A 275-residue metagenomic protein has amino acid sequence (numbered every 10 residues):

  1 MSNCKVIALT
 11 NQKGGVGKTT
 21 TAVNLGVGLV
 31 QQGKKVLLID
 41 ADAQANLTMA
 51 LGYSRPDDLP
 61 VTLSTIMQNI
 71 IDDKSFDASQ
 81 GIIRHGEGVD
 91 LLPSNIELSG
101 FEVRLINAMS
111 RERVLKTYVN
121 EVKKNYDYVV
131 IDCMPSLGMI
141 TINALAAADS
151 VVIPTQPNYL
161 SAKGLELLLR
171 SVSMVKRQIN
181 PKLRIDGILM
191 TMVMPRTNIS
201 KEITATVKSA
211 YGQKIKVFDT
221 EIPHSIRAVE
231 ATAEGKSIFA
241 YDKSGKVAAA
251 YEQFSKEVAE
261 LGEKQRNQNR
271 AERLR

Functional and structural regions predicted by a protein language model:
M1-R275: P-loop NTP-binding core
